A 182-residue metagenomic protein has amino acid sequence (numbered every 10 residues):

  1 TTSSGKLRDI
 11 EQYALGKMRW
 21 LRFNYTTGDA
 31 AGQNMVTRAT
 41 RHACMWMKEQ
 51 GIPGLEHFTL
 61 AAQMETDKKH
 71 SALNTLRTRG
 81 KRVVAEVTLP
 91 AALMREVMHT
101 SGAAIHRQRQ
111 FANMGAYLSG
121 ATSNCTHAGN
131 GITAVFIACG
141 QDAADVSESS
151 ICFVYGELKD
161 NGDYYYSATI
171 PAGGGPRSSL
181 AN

Functional and structural regions predicted by a protein language model:
T1-L15: Conserved alpha/beta core surface patches that mediate binding of polyanionic ligands
Y13-F23: Short, conserved phosphate-binding/catalytic loop or strand-edge motifs used in phosphoryl-/nucleotidyl-transfer
Y25-A181: Glycine-rich anion/phosphate-binding loop at the beta-strand->alpha-helix junction
